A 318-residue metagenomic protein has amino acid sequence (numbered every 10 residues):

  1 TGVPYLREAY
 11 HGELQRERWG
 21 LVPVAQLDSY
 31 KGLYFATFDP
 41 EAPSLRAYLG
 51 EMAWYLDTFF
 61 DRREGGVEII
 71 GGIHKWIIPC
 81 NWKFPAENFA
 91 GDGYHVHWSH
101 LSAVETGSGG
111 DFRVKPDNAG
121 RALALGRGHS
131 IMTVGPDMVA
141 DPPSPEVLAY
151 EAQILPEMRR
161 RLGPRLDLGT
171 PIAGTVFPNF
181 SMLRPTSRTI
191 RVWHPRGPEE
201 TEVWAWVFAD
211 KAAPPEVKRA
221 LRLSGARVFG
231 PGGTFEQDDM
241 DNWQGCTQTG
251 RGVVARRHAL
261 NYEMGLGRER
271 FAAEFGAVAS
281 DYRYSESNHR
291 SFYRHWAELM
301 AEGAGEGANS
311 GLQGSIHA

Functional and structural regions predicted by a protein language model:
T1-V3, A47-Y48: Short, solvent-exposed loop/turn and secondary-structure capping segments
G2-Y34: Short Fe-S-cluster ligation motifs
A25-A318: C-terminal catalytic domain of Rieske-type non-heme iron oxygenases
